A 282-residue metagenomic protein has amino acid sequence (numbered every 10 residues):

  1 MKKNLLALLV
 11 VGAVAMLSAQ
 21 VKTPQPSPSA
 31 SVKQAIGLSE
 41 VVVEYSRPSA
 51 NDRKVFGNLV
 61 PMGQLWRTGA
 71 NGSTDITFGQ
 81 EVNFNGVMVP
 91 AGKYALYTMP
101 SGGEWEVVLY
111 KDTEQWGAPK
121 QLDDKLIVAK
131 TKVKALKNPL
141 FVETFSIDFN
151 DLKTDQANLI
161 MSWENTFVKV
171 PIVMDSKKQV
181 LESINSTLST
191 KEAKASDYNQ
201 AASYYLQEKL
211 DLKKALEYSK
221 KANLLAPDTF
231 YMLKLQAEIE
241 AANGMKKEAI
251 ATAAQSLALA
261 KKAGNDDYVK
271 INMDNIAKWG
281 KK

Functional and structural regions predicted by a protein language model:
M1-T23: Bacterial Sec-dependent N-terminal signal peptides
Q20-P61, T113-K194: Primarily secretory-pathway and cell-envelope proteins
S29, G57-L65, G69-F84, A91-K93: N-terminal post-signal-peptidase region of extra-cytosolic proteins
R53, K130, Q156, T229-Q236 (+2 more regions): Intrinsically disordered, low-complexity regulatory regions in eukaryotic proteins
V89-T98, W105: A short tyrosine-centered beta-strand micro-motif
G103-E114: Compact nucleic-acid interaction/catalytic patches
I184-E240, G244-E248, Q255-L259: Alpha-helical adaptor scaffolds
E238-A242, G264-K282: TPR/TPR-like alpha-solenoid helical repeat scaffolds
